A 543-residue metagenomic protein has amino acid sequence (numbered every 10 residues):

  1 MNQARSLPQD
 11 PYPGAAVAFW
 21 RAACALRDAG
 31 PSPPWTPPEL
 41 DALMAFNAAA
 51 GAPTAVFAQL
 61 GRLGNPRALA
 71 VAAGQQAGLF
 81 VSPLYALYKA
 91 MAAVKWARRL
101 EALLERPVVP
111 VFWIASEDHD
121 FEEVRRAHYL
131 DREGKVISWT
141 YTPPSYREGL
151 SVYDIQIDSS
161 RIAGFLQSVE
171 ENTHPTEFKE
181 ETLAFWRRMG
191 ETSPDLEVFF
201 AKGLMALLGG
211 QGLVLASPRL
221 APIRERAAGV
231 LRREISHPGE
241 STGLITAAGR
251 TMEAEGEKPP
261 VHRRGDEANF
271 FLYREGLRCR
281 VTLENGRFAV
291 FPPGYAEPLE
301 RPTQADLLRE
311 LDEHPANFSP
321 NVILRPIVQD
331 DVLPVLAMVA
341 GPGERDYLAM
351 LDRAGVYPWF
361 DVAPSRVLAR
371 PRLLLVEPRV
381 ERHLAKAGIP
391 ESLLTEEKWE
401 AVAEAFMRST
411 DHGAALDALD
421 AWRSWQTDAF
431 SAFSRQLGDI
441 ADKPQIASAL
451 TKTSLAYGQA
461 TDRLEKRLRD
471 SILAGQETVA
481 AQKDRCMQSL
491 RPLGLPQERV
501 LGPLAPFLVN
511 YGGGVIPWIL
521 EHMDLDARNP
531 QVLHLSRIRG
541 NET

Functional and structural regions predicted by a protein language model:
M1-A52, G74: N-terminal leader/transition segments
P66-E101, A340: N-terminal catalytic cores of NTP/NDP-binding nucleotidyl/phosphoryl-transfer enzymes
V81-L84, A97-E122, D361-P364: Glycine-rich phosphate/pyrophosphate-binding loops and their adjacent beta-strand/loop elements at enzyme active sites
L84-Y85, D120-A127, A227-L231, M350: Short acidic, glycine/serine/threonine-rich loops at helix termini
V124-Y129, R372-R408: A structural-propensity feature for long, helix-poor, extended segments
H128-D158: A glycine-rich helix N-cap at a beta->alpha junction
G203-P302, E400-T543: Long, compositionally biased intrinsically disordered regions
P260-L336, P342-R353, F360-R370, V376-E377 (+3 more regions): A translation/RNA-centric and nucleic-acid-associated enzymatic feature enriched in Class II aminoacyl-tRNA synthetases
